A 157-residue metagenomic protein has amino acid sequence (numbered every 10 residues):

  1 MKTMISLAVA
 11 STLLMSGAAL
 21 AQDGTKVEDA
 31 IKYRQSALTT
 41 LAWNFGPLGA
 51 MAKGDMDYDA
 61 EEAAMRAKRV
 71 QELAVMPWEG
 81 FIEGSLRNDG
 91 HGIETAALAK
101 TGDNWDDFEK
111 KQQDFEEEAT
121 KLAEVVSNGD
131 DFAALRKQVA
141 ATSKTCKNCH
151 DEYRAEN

Functional and structural regions predicted by a protein language model:
M1-I5: Positively charged n-region of N-terminal signal peptides that target proteins for export
S6-S16: Bacterial N-terminal signal peptides
G17-A21: Sec/Tat signal peptide C-region and signal peptidase I cleavage site
T25: Acidic, metal-dependent phosphodiester-chemistry machinery of nucleic-acid enzymes
E28-A60, R66-N157: Sequence context surrounding c-type heme c attachment/ligation sites in exported
